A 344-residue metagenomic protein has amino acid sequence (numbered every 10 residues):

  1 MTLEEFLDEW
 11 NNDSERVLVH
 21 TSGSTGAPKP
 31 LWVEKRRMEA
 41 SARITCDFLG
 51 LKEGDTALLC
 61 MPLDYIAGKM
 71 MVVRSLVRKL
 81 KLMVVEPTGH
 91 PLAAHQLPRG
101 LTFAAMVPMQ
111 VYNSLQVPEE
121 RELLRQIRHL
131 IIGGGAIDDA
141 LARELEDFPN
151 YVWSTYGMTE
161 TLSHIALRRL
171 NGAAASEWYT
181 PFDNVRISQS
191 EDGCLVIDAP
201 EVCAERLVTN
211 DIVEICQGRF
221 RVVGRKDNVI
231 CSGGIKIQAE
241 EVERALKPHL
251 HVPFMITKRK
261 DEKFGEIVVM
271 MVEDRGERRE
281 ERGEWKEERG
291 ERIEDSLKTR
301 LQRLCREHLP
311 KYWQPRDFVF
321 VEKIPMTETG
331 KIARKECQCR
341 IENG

Functional and structural regions predicted by a protein language model:
L3-H20, E53-T56: Conserved pre-ATP/AMP-binding loop-to-beta segment of ANL
R16-R43, G50-K52: Conserved AMP-binding A3 loop
V33-A40, T56-N113: AMP-binding/adenylate-forming
V117-G172: Gly/Ser/Thr-rich phosphate-binding loop
N150-D192, V202-R206: Conserved ATP-binding loop and adjacent catalytic segment of the adenylate-forming AMP-binding
N210-G276, R292-W313: AMP-binding/adenylate-forming catalytic core of the ANL superfamily
V269-M271, Q302-G344: Conserved C-terminal "lid"/linker of ANL adenylate-forming enzymes
D274-T299, Q338-G344: Short, basic, low-complexity termini and linkers enriched in Ser/Thr/Gly/Pro that act as targeting/leader peptides
